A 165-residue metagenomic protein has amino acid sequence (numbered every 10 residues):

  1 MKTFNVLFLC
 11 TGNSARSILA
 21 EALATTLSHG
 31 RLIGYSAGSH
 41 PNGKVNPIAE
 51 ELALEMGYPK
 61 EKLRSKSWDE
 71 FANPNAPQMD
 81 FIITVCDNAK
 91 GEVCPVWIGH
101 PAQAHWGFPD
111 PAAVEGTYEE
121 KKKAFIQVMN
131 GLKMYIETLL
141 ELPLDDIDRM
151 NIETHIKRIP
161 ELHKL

Functional and structural regions predicted by a protein language model:
M1-L165: Short polar/charged helix/loop
